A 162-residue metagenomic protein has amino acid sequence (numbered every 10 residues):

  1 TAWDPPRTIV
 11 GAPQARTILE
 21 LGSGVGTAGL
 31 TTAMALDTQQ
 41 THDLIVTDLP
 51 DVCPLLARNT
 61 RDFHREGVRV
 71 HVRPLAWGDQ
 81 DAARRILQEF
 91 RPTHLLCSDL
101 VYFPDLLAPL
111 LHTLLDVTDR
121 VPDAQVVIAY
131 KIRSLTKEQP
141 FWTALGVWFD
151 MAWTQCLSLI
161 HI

Functional and structural regions predicted by a protein language model:
T1-I160: S-adenosylmethionine-dependent methyltransferases
